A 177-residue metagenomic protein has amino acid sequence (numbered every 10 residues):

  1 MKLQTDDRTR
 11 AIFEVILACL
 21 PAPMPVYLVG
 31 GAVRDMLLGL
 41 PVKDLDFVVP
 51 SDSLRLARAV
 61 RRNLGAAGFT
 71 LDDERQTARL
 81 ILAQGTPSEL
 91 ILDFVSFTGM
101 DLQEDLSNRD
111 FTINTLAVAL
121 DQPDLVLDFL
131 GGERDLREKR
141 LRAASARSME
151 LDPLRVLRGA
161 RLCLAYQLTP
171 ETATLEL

Functional and structural regions predicted by a protein language model:
M1-L177: Catalytic cores of the polymerase beta-like nucleotidyltransferase superfamily and closely associated nucleotide
